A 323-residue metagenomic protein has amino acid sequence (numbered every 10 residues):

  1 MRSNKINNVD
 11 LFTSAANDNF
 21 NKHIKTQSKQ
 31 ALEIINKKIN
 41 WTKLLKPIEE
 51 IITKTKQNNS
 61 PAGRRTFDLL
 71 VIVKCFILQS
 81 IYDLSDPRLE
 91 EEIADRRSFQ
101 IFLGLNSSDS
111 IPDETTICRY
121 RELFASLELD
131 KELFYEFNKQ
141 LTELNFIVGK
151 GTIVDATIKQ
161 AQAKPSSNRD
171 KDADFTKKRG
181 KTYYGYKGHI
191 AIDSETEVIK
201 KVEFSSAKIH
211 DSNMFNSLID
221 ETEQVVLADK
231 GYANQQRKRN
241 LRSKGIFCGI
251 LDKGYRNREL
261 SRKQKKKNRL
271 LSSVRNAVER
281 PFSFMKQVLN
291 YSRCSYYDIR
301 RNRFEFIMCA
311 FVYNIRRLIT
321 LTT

Functional and structural regions predicted by a protein language model:
M1-K46, L321: Charged, often Cys/His-bearing segments associated with DNA-binding zinc-finger transcription factors
L32-I77, I81: Basic, short loop/linker segments at the boundary and entry of helix-turn-helix/winged-helix-like folds
P61-L70, G180, Y297-F304: Structural motif
P87, E91-A94, G104, P112-F247 (+2 more regions): Polybasic low-complexity intrinsically disordered regions
R97-S107: Short, basic interhelical loop/turn and adjoining N-cap of the next helix at nucleic-acid- or acidic-partner-contacting
Q224-V225, K230-R300: Helix-centered, glycine/charged polyanion-binding patches within enzymatic domains that contact phosphate-containing
R300-N302, I307-T323: Charge-patterned, long linear interaction tracts outside catalytic cores
